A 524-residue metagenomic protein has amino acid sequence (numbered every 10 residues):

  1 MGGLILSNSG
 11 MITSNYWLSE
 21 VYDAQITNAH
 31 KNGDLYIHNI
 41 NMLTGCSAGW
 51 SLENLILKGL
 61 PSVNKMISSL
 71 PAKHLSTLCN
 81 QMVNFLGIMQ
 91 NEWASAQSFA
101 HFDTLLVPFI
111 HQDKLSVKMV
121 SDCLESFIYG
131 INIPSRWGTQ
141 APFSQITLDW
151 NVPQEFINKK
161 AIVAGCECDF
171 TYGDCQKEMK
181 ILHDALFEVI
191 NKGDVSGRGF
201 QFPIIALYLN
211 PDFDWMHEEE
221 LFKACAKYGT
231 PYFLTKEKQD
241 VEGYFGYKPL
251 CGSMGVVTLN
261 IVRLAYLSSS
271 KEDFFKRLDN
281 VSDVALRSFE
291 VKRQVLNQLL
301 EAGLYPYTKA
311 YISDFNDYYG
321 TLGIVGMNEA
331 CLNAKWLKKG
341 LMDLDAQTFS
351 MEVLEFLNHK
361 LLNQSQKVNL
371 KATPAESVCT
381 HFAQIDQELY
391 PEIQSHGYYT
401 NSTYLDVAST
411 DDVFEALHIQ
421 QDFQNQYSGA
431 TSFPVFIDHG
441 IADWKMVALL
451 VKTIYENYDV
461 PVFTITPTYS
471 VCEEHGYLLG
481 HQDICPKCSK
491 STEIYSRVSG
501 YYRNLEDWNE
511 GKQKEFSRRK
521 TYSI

Functional and structural regions predicted by a protein language model:
M1-N316, L337, D343-I494: Conserved catalytic cores of very large enzyme subunits
A100, T104, V262, G320 (+2 more regions): Flexible, active-site-adjacent loop/turn segments at secondary-structure boundaries
Y318, L322-C331: Extended amphipathic alpha-helical segments enriched in small hydrophobics
G323-G326, G429, G500, G511: Glycine-centered flexibility sites
E473, K487-I524: Long, charge-rich boundary regions
